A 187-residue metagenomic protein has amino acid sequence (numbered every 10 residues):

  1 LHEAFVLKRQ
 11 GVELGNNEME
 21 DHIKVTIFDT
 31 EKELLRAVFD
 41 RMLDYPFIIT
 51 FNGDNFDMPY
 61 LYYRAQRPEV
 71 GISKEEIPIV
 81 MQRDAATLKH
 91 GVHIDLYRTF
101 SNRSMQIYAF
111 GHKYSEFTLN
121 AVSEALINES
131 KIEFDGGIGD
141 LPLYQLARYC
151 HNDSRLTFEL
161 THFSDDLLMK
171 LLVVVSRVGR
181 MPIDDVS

Functional and structural regions predicted by a protein language model:
H2-Q10, L14-E18, D40, F47-L143 (+3 more regions): Metal-dependent phosphoesterase core characteristic of DEDDh/y 3'-5' exonuclease domains
A4, I23, V186-S187: Intrinsic disorder/low-complexity detector
V12-K32: Glycine-rich phosphate-binding "P-loop"
I23-V25, P78-I79, F158: Hydrophobic transmembrane signal anchors and adjacent membrane-proximal interface regions, especially in viral
D29-Y45: Short, basic/hydrophobic alpha-helical segments
T30, D95, T118, D184-S187: Secondary-structure junction/capping motif
G137-S187: Common nucleic-acid-contacting/processivity interface regions adjacent to the catalytic cores of nucleic-acid enzymes
